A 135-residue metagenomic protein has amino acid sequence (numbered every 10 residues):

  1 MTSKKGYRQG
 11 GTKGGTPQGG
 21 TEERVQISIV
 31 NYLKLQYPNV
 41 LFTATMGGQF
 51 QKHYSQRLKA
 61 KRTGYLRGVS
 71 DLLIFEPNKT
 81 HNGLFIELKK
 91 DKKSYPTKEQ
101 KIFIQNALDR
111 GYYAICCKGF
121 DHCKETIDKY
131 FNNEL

Functional and structural regions predicted by a protein language model:
M1-L135: Catalytic phosphate/metal-binding cores of nucleic-acid and nucleotide-processing enzymes, i.e., regions that mediate
